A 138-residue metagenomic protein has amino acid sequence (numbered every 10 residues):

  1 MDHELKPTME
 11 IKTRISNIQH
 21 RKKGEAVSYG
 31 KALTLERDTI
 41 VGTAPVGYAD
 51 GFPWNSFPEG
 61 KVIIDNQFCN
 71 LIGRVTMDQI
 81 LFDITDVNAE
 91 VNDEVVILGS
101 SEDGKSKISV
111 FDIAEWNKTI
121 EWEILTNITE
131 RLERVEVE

Functional and structural regions predicted by a protein language model:
E4-P7, I18-E138: C-terminal accessory subdomain/extension
